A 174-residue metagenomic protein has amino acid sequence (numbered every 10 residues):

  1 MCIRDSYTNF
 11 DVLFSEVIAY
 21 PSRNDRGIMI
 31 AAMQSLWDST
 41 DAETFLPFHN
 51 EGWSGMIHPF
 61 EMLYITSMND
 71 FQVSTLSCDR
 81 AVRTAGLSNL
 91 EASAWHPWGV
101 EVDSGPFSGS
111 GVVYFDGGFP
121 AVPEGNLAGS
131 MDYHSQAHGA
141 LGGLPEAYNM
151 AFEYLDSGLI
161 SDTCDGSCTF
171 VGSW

Functional and structural regions predicted by a protein language model:
M1-I3: Short, small-residue-biased leader/transition segments that mark boundaries at the very start of proteins
T8-V12, V17: Subunit-assembly interface segments of extracellular/virion macromolecular structures
R23-W174: Alpha/beta-hydrolase-fold serine-hydrolase catalytic core, especially in secreted/extracellular enzymes
